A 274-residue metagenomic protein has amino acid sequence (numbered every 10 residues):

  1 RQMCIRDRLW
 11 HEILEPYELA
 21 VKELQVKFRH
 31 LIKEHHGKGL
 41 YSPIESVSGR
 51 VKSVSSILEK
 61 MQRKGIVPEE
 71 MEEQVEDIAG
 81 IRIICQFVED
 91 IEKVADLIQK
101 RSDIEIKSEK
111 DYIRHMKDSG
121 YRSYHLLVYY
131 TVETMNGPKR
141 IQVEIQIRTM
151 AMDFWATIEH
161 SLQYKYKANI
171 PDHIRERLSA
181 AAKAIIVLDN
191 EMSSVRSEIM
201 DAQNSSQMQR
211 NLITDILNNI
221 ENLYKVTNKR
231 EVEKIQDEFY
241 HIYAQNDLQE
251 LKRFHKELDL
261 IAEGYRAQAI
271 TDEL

Functional and structural regions predicted by a protein language model:
R1-I5: Short, small-residue-biased leader/transition segments that mark boundaries at the very start of proteins
R6-V21, Q25-H35, E144-L274: An acidic, glycine-/histidine-flanked metal-binding catalytic module
I13, Y17, V21, V54 (+2 more regions): Generic alpha-helical secondary structure
L14-Y17, V47, V51, I84 (+1 more regions): Conserved phosphate/pyrophosphate-binding and hydrolysis machinery centered on Walker-type P-loop NTPases, extending
A20-G65: Surface-exposed, low-hydrophobicity interaction/linker segments
H36-G37, V67-V75: Short, flexible, solvent-exposed loop/turn segments with mixed acidic/basic and small polar residues
S42, E76-I78: Short Gly/Ser/Thr- and Asp/Glu-enriched loop/turn motifs at secondary-structure junctions
E72, A79, I84-S194: Long beta-strand-rich cores associated with HINT superfamily self-processing modules
